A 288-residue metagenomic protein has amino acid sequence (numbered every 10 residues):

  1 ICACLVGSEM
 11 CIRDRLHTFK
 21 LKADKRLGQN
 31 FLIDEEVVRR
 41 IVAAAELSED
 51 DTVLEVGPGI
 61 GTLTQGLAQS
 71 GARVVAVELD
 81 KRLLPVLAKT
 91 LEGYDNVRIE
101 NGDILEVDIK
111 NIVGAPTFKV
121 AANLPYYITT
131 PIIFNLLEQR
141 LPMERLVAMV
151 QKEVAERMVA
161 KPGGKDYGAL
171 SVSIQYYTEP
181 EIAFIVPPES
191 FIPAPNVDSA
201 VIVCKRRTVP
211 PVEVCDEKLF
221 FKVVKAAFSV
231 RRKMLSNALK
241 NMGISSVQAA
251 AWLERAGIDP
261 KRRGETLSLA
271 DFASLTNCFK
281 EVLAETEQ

Functional and structural regions predicted by a protein language model:
I1-G7: Single conserved hydrophobic/aromatic residue that forms the stacking wall/gate of nucleotide- or nucleobase-binding
A3, A227, L267: Glycosyltransferase donor-binding loop in the core domain
S8-K225, E254, E265, S274 (+1 more regions): Catalytic cores of RNA-modifying enzymes
A200, C204-R206, V212-Q248, D259 (+1 more regions): An accessory alpha-helical subdomain
N237-Q288: C-terminal, charge/polar-rich interaction regions
